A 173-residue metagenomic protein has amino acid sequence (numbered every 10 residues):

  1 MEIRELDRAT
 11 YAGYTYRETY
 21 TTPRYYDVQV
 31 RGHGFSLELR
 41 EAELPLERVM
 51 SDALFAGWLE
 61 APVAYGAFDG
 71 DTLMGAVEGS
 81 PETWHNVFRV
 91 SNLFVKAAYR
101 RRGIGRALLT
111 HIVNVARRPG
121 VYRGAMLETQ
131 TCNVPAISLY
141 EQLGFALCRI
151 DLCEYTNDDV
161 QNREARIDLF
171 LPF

Functional and structural regions predicted by a protein language model:
I3, E38, L139, L147-R149: Ligand-binding pocket scaffold of soluble enzyme catalytic domains
D7-S91, K96-A98, L109-H111, V115 (+2 more regions): Acetyl-CoA-dependent GNAT
R31, R117, V134-P135, D158: Short secondary-structure boundary/hinge segments and terminal tails
K96-R102, T131: Active-site acidic-Proline motif in GNAT/NAT acetyltransferases
A107-G124, A146: Conserved acyl-CoA
L108, N133-A136: Conserved short alpha-helix immediately C-terminal to the canonical SAM/SAH-binding motif I of Rossmann-like
Y122-A125, Q130-V134, L143-F173: C-terminal "cap" of GNAT-fold acetyltransferases
